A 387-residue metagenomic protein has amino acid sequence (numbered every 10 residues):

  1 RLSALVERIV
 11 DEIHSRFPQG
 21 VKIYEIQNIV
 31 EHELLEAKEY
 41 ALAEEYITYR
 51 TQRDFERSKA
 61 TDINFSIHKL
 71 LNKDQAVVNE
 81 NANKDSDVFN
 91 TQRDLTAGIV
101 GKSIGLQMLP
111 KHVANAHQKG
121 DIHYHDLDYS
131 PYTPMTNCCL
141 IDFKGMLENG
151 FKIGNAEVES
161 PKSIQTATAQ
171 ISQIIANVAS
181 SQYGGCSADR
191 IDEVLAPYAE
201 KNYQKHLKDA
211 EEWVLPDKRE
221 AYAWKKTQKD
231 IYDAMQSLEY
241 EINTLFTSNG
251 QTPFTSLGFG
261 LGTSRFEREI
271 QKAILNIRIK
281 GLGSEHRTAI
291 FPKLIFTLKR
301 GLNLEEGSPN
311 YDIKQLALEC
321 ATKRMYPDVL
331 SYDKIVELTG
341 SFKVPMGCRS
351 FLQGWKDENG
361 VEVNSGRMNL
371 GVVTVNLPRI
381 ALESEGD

Functional and structural regions predicted by a protein language model:
R1-L70: Charged, amphipathic alpha-helical regulatory modules used for macromolecular assembly or allosteric control
Q52-E56, D62-D387: Conserved catalytic cores of very large enzyme subunits
